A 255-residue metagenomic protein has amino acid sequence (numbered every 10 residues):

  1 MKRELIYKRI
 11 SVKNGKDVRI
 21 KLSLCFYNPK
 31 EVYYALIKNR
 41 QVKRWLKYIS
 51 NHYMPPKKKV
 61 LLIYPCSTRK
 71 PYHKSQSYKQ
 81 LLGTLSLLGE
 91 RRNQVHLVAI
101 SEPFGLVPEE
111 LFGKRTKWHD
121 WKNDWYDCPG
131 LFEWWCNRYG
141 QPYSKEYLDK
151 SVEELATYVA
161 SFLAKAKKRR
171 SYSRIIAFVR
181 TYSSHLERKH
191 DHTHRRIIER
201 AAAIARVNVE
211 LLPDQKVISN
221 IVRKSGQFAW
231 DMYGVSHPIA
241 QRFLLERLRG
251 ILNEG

Functional and structural regions predicted by a protein language model:
K2-E90: Active-site and ligand/interface coordination hotspots across diverse enzymes and nucleic-acid-associated assemblies
K16-V18, V60, N93-H96, S171-I175 (+1 more regions): Generic structural motif recognizing short loop/turn segments at the entrances and edges of beta-strands
K38-N39, P108, H237: Alpha-helix initiation/capping motif
L46-I49, V98-S101, P129, Y233 (+1 more regions): Extended interaction regions within the primary functional domain
K58-K165, R188-H192: Conserved mixed alpha/beta catalytic, RNA-binding, or beta-rich assembly cores of soluble enzyme, regulatory
S144-G255: Glycine/proline-rich loop-helix segments at beta-alpha junctions forming the active-site rim of enzyme cores
